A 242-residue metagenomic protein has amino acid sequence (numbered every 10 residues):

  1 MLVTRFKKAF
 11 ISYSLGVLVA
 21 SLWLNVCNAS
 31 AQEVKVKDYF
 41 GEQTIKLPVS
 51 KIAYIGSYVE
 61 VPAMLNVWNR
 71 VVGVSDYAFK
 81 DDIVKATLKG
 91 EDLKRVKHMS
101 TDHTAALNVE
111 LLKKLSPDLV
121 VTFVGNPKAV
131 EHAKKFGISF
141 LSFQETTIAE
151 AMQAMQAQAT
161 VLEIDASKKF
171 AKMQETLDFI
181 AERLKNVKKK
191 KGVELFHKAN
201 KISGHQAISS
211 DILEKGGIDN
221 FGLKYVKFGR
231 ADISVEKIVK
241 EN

Functional and structural regions predicted by a protein language model:
L2, V26-V61, I164-E194: Bacterial Sec-exported substrate-binding components of ABC uptake systems
L2-G16: Bacterial N-terminal signal peptides that target proteins for export
Y13-N25: Bacterial N-terminal signal peptides
I55, V59-L111, L115, L119-V121 (+1 more regions): A short, structured surface patch at a secondary-structure boundary
S75, L88, K128-S167, K188: Charged, glycine-enriched surface loops/patches that mediate electrostatic binding to polyanionic ligands
K80-I83, D102, K128-V130, Q144-A157 (+1 more regions): Extracytoplasmic ligand-binding site segments that recognize negatively charged/polar headgroups
A106-P117, K135-F136, D232-E241: Short helices/loops that flank or line small-molecule/ion binding pockets
Q206-R230: Alpha-helical, coiled-coil/dimerization segments enriched in small aliphatic residues
